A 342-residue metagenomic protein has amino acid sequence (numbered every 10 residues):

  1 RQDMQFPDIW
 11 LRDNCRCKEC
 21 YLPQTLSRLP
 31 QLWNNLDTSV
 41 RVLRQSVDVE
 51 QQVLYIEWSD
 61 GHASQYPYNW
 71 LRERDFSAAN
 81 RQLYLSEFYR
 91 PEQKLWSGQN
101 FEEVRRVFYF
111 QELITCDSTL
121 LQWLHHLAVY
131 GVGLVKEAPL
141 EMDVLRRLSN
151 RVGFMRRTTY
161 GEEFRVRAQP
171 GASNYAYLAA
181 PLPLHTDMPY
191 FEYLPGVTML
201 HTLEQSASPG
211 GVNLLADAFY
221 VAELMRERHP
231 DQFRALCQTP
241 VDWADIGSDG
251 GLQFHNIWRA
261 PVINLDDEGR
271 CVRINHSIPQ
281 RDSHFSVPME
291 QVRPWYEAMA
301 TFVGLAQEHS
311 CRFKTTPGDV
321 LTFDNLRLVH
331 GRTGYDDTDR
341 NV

Functional and structural regions predicted by a protein language model:
Q2-T115: Motif-centric detector for short Cys/His coordination patterns
P91-V132, E137-P317, L321-V342: Active-site environment of non-heme Fe oxygenases that use a 2-His-1-carboxylate facial triad
